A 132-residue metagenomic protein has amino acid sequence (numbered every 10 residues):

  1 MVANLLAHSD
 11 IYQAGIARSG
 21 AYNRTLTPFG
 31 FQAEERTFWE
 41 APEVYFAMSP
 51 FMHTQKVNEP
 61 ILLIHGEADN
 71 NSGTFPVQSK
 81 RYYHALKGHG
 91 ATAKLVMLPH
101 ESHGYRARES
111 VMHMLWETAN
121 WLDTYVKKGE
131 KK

Functional and structural regions predicted by a protein language model:
M1-K132: Active-site-proximal cap/loop segments of hydrolase catalytic domains
